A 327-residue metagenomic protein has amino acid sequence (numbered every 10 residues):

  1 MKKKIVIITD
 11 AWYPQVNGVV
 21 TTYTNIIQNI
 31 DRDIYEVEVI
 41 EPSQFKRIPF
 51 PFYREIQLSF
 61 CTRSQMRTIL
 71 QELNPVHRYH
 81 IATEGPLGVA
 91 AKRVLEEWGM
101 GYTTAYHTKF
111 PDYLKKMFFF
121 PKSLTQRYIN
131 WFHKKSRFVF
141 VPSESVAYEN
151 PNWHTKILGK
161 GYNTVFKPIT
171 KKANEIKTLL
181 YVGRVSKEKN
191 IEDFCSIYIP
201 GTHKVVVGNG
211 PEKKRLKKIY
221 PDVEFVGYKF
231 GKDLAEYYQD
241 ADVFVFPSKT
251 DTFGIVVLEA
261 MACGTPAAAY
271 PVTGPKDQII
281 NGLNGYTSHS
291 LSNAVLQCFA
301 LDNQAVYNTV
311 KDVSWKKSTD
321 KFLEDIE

Functional and structural regions predicted by a protein language model:
I8, K172-V207: Conserved donor-binding/catalytic core segment of Leloir-type glycosyltransferases
Q126-I169: Donor nucleotide-sugar binding/catalytic pocket of nucleotide-sugar-dependent glycosyltransferases
H133, Y228-K229, E236-A241: Short alpha-helical donor nucleotide-sugar binding micro-motif in glycosyltransferases
K167, L296-E327: A charged, aromatic-enriched C-terminal amphipathic alpha-helix characteristic of glycosyltransferases across folds
K214-K232: Nucleotide-activated donor-binding/catalytic signature segment of Leloir-type glycosyltransferases, i.e., the conserved
K249: Aromatic "clamp/platform" in nucleotide-sugar-dependent glycosyltransferases that forms part of the donor/acceptor
P266-A269: Short hydrophobic beta-strand element within catalytic cores of glycosyltransferases and related nucleotide-activated
